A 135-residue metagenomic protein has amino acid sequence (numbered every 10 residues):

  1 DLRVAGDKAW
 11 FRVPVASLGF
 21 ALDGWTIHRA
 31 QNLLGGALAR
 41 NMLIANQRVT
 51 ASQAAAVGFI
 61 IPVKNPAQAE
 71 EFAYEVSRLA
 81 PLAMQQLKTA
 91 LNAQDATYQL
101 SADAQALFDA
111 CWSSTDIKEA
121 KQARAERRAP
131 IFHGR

Functional and structural regions predicted by a protein language model:
D1-M42, V57, Q68, F72: CoA-thioester-processing core
V4-A9, A55-D103, T115, F132-R135: C-terminal long alpha-helix characteristic of the crotonase
F20-A21, I44, S114-K118: Transmembrane alpha-helical core positions of polytopic small-molecule transporters
T26-R29, L38, A83-Q86, A104-L107 (+1 more regions): Hydrophobic alpha-helical segments typical of transmembrane helices and their membrane-interface/capping positions
M42-L43, A90-Q94, L107-W112: Helix-loop "lid/cap" segments that line or gate small-molecule binding pockets
N46-Q53: Acidic, divalent-metal-coordinating active-site segment for phosphoryl/phosphodiester hydrolysis, typified by short
